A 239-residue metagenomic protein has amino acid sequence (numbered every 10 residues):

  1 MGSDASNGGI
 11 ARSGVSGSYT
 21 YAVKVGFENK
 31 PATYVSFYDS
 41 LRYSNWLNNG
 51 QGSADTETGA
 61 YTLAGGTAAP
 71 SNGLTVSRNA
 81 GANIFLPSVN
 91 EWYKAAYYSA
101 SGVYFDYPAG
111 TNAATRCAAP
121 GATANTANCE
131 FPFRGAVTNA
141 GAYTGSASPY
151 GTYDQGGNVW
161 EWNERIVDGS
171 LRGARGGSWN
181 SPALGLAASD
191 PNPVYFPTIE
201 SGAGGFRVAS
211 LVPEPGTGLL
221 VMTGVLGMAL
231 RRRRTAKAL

Functional and structural regions predicted by a protein language model:
M1-K24: Extracellular zinc-dependent metalloprotease catalytic-domain scaffold
G26, P31-A188: Functional-site microenvironments in short loops/helix caps that host divalent-cation chemistry
A96-S99, D190, M222, R232: Short, flexible helix/strand-to-coil boundary loops that buttress conserved ligand/catalytic motifs in alpha/beta
L184, P193, G204: Conserved catalytic-core surface of thiol
N192-E200: Short proline/glycine-enriched turn/loop segments at secondary-structure junctions
S201-L211: Short, structured beta-strand segments at or near domain termini in extracellular proteins/domains
E214-R231: A short, hydrophobic C-terminal helix/tail in secreted or cell-surface proteins
A229-L239: C-terminal membrane-anchoring or membrane-association module
